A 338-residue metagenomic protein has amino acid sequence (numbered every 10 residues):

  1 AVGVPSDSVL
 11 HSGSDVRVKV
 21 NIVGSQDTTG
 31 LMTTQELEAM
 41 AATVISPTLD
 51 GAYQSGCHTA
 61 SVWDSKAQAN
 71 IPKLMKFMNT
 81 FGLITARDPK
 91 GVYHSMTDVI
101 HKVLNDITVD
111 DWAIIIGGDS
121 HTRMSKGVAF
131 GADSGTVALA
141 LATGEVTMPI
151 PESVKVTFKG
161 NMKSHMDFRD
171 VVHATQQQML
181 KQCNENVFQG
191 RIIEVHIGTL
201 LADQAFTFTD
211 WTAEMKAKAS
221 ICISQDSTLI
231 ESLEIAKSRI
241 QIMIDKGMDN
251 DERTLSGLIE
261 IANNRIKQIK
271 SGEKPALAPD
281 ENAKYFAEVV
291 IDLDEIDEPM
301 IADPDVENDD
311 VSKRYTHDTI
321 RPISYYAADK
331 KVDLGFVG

Functional and structural regions predicted by a protein language model:
A1-G338: Fe-S-dependent hydro-lyases/dehydratases of central metabolism
